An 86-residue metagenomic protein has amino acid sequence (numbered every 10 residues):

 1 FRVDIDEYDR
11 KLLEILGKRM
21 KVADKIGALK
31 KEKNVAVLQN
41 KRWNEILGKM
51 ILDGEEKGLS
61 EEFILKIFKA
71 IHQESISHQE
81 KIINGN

Functional and structural regions predicted by a protein language model:
F1-N86: Domain-level signature for soluble enzymes in the chorismate/prephenate branch of the shikimate pathway
